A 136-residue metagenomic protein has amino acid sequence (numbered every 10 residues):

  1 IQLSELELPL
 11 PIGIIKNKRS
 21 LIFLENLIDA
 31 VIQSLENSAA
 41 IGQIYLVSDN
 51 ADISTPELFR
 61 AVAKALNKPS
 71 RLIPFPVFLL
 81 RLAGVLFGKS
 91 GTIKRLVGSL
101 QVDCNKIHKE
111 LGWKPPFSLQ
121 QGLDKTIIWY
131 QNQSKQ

Functional and structural regions predicted by a protein language model:
Q2-I12, K68, C104-N105: A short C-terminal helix-loop "cap" of Rossmann-like NAD(P)-dependent dehydrogenase/epimerase domains
L6, N37-S38, E110, W129-Q133: Generic structural signal for alpha-helix termini and adjacent loop/cap motifs
I12-L35, G42-Q43: Substrate-positioning beta->alpha
R19-E25, I53, V102, F117: Residue-level signal for the nucleotide or nucleotide-sugar donor/cofactor binding architecture
L24, A83-K114: Conserved C-terminal active-site "lid" loop/helix of NAD(P)H-dependent oxidoreductases that clamps the redox cofactor
Q33, N37-S90, D124-K125: Mid/C-terminal beta-alpha module of Rossmann-like enzyme folds, strongest in SDR-family dehydrogenases/epimerases
L119-Q136: Amphipathic terminal alpha-helices
